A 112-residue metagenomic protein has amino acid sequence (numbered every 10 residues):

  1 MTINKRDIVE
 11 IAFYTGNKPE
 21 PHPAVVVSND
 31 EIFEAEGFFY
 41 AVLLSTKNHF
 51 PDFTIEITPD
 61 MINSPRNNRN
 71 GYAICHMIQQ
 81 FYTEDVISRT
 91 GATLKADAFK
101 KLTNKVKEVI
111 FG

Functional and structural regions predicted by a protein language model:
M1, S64-G112: C-terminal terminal-subdomain/extension
Y14-K18: Short, charged beta-turn/beta-strand-edge "cap" motif at the junction between a beta-strand and an adjacent loop
P19-P21, V26-M61: Compact nucleic-acid interaction/catalytic patches
